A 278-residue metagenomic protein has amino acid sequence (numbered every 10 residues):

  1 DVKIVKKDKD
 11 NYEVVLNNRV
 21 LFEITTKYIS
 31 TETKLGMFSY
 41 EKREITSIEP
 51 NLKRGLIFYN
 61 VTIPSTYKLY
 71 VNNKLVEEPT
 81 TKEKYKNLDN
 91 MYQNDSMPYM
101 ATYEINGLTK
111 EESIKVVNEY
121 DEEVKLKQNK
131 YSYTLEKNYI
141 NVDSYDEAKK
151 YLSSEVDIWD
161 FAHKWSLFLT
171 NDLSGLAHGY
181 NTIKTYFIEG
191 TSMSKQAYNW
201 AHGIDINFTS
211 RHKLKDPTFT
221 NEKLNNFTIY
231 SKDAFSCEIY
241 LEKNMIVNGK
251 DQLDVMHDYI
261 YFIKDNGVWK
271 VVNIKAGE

Functional and structural regions predicted by a protein language model:
D1, T66, S144-T218: Core segments of small alpha/beta cavity-forming domains
V2-P79, K84-K86, Y92-M100, E104-T109 (+2 more regions): Exposed beta-sheet edge and beta->alpha loop/turn motif
L35-P50, V124-I158: Extracellular beta-sheet/turn segments enriched in Thr/Pro/Gly and aliphatic residues
L88, Q93-E104, K110-E111, L126-N138 (+1 more regions): Short, charge-rich amphipathic segments
